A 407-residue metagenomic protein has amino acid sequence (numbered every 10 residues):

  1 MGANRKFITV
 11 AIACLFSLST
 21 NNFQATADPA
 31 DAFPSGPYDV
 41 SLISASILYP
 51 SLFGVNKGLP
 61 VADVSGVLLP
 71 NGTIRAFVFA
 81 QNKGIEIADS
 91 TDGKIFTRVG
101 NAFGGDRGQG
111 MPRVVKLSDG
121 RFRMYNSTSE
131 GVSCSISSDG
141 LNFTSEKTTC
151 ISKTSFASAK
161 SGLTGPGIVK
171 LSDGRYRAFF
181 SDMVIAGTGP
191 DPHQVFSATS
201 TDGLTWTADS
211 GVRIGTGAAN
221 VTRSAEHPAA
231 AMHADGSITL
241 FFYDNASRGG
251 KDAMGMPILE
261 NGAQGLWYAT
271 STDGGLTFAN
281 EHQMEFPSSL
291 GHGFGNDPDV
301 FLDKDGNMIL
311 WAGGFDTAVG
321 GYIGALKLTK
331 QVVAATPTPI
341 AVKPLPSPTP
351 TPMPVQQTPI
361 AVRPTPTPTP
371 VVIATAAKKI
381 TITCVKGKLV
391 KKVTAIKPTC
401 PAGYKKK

Functional and structural regions predicted by a protein language model:
M1-T9: Bacterial N-terminal signal peptides that target proteins for export
L15, S133, T149-I151, T383-V385 (+1 more regions): Sequence contexts marking disulfide-bonded cysteines in secreted/extracellular proteins
L15-L18, L345: Leucine-biased recognition of intrinsically disordered, low-complexity hydrophobic segments
S17-T26: C-terminal segment of classical bacterial N-terminal signal peptides
D28-M111, V115-T164, V169-R223, A231-H292 (+1 more regions): Beta-rich carbohydrate-recognition and catalytic domains
N296-P298: Short glycine-rich, acidic/polar surface loops and turns
A334-K407: Polybasic, low-complexity, intrinsically disordered segments
